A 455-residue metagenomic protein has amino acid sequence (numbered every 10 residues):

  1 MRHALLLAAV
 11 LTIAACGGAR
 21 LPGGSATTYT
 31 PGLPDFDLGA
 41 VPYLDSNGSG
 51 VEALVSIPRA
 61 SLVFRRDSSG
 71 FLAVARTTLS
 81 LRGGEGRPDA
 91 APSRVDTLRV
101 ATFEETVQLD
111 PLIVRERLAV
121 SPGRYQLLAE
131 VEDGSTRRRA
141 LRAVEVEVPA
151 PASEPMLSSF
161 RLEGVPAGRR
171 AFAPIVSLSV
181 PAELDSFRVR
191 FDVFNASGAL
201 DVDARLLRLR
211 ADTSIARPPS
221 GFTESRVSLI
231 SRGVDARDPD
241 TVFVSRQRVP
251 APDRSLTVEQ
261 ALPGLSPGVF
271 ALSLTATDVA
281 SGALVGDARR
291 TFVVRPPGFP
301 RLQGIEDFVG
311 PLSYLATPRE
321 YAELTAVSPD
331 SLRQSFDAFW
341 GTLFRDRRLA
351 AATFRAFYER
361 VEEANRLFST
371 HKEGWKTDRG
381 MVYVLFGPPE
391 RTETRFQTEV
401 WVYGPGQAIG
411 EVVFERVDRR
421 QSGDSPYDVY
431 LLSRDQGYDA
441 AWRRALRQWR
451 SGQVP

Functional and structural regions predicted by a protein language model:
R2-L7: Sec-dependent signal peptide recognition, specifically the positively charged N-region followed immediately by
A9-V10, F368: Residue-level signal for mature regions of secreted extracellular proteins and peptides
I13-A15: C-terminal motif of bacterial Sec signal peptides marking the signal peptidase cleavage site
G17-A271, T275-L302, F308: Intrinsically disordered, low-complexity terminal regions enriched in Ser/Thr/Pro/Gly and charged residues
A182-E183, A211, I215, T223-I230 (+3 more regions): Residues within mature, well-folded domains
